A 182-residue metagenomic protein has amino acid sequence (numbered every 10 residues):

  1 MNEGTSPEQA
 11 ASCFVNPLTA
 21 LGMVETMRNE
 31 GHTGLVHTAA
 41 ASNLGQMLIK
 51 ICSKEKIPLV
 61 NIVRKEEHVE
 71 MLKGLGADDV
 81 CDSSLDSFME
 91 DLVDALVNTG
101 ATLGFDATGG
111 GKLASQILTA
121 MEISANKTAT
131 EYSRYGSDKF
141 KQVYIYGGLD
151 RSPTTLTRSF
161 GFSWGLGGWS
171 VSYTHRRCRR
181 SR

Functional and structural regions predicted by a protein language model:
N2, E70-L75, T154-R158: Short loop/helix-cap segments at secondary-structure boundaries that form the rim of catalytic
E3-C13: Short pre-catalytic strand/loop immediately N-terminal to key active-site residues, enriched for Gly-Thr
G4, N16, K65, D86 (+2 more regions): Short, solvent-exposed coil/turn elements at secondary-structure transition points
A11-D86: Mid-domain Rossmann-like dinucleotide-binding core that forms the NAD(H)/NADP(H) cofactor-binding site
G31-T33, A101, F140: Phosphate-coordination loops involved in phosphoryl transfer and adenosine-cofactor binding
K54-Y132, T174: Adenosine-nucleotide cofactor-binding segment
A107-R182: Glycine-rich phosphate-binding loop and adjacent beta-alpha segment of Rossmann(oid) nucleotide-cofactor-binding
